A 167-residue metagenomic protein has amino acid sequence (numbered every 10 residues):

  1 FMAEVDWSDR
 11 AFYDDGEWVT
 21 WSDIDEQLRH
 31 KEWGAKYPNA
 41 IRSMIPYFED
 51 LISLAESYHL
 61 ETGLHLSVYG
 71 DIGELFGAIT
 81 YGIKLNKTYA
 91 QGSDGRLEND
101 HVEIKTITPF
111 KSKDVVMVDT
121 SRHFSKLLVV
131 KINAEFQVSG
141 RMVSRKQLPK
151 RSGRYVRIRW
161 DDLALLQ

Functional and structural regions predicted by a protein language model:
F1-Q167: Nucleic-acid endonuclease domains
